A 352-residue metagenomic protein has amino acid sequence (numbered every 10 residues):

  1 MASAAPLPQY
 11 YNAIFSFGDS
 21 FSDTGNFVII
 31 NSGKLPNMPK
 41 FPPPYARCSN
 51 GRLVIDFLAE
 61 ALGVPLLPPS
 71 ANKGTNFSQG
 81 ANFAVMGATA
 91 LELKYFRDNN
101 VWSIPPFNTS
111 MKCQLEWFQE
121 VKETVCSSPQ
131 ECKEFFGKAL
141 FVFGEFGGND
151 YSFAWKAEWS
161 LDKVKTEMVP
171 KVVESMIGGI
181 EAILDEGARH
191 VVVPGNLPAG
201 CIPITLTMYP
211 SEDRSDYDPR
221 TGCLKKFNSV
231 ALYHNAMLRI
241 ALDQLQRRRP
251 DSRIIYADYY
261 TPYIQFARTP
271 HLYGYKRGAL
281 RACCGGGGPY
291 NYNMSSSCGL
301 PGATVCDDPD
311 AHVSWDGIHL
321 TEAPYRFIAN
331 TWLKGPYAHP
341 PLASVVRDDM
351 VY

Functional and structural regions predicted by a protein language model:
M1-Y352: Conserved active-site regions of diverse hydrolases
